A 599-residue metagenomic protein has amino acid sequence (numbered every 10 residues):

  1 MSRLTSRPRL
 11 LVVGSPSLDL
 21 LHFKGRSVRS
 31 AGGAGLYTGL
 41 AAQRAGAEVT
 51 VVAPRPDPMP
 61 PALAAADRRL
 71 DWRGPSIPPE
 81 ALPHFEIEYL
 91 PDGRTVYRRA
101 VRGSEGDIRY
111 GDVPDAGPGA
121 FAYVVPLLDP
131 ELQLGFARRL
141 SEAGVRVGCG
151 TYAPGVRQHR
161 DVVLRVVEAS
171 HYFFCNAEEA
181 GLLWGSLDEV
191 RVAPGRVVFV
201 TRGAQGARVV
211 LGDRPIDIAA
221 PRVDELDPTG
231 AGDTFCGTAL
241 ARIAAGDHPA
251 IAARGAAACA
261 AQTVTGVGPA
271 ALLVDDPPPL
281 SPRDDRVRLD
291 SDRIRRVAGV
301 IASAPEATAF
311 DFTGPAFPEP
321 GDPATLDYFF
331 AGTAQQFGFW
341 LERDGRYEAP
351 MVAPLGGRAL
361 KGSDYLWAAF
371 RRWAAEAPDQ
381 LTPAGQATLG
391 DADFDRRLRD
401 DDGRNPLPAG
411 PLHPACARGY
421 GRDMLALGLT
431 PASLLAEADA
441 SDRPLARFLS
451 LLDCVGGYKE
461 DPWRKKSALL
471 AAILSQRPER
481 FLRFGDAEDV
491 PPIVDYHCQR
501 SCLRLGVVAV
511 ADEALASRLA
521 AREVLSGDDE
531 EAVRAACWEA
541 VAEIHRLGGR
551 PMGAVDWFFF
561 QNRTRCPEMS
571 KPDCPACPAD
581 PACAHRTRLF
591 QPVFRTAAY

Functional and structural regions predicted by a protein language model:
L4-R7, V190-P279: Conserved phosphate-binding/catalytic region of the ribokinase-like
R7-R9, L18-R29, R44-V124, R138-R146: Conserved N-terminal subdomain of the carbohydrate kinase-like
G14-P16, A34, T234: Active-site metal-binding loops of divalent metal-dependent hydrolases
G39-E48, R242-A245: Alpha-helix C-terminal capping segments
L40, F85-E88, G206-V210: Short beta-strand scaffold segments in enzyme catalytic cores
A116-G117, V167, V192: A short, aliphatic-rich alpha-helical micro-motif
A122-E189, A204-A207: Conserved beta-alpha-beta core of the PfkB/ribokinase-like small-molecule kinase fold
L280-Y599: HhH-family (HhH-GPD) DNA N-glycosylase catalytic core used in base-excision repair
